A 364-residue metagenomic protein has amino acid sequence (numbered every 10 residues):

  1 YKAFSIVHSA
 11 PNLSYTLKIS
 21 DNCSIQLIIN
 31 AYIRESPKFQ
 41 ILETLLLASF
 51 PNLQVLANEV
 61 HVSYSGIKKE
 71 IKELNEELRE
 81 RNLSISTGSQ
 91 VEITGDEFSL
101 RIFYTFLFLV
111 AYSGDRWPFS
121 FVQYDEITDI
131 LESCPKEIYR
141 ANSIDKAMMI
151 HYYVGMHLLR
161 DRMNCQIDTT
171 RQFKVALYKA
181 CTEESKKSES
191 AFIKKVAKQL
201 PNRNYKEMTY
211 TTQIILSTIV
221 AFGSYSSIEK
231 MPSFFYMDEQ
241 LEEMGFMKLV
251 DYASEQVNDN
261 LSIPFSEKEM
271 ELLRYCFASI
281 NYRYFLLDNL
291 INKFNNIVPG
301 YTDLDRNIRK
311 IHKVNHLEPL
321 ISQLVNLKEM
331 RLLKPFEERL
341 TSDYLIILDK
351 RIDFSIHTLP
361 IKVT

Functional and structural regions predicted by a protein language model:
Y1-T364: A cross-family "folded-core" feature that marks the main globular domain of proteins
